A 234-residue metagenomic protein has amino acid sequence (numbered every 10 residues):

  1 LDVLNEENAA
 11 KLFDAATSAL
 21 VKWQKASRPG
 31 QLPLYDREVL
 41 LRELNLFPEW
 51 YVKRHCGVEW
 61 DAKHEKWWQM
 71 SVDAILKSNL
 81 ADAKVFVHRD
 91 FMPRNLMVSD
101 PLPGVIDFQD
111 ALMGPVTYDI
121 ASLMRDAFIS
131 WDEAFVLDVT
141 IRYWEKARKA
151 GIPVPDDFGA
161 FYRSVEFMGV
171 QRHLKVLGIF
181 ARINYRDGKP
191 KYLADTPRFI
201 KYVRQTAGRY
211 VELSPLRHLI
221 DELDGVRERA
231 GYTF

Functional and structural regions predicted by a protein language model:
L1-R37, L46, V52-C56, L80-A81: ATP-binding pocket architecture of kinase catalytic cores
A9, F13-A16, L40, E65-W68 (+3 more regions): Hydrophobic packing residues in well-ordered alpha-helices of helical domains and bundles
L12, V39, A83, H88 (+2 more regions): Secondary-structure capping and boundary motifs in well-ordered enzyme cores
W23, V72-S122, A127-A134: Active-site acidic catalytic loop and adjacent metal/ATP-binding pocket of ATP-dependent phosphoryl transfer enzymes
L34-I75, R142: Active-site catalytic-loop/activation-segment of kinase and kinase-like phosphoryl-transfer enzymes
L46-H55, V116-P153, F167-D187, F199-T206: Active-site activation/catalytic loop segments of kinase-like enzymes and analogous catalytic loops in related
P153-R163: Histidine/acidic-rich helix-loop-helix segments that form or flank divalent-metal centers in metalloenzyme catalytic
G178-F234: ATP/Mg2+ or Mg2+-diphosphate-binding catalytic cores that bind nucleotide phosphates or diphosphates via glycine-rich
